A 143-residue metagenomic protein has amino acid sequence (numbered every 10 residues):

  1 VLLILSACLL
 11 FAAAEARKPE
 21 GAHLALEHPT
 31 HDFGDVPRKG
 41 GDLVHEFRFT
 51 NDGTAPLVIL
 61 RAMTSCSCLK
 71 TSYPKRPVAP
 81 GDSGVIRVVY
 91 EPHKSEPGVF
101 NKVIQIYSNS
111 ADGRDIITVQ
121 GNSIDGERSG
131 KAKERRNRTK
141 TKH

Functional and structural regions predicted by a protein language model:
V1-L10: Bacterial N-terminal signal peptides
A14-D52, Q120-H143: Beta-sheet-dominated interaction scaffolds and their linkers
H23, T54-S83: Surface-exposed binding patches on compact interaction domains or structured appendages
R38-K39, P80, P97: Surface-exposed loops/turns
H45-N51, V88, K102-Y107, V119: Buried hydrophobic-core signal for structured, non-transmembrane domains
D52-A55, K94, S110: Short, acidic/polar linear motifs in exposed loop/turn regions
I86-K94: Short, hydrophobic beta-strand segments
E96-G126: Terminal connector regions
